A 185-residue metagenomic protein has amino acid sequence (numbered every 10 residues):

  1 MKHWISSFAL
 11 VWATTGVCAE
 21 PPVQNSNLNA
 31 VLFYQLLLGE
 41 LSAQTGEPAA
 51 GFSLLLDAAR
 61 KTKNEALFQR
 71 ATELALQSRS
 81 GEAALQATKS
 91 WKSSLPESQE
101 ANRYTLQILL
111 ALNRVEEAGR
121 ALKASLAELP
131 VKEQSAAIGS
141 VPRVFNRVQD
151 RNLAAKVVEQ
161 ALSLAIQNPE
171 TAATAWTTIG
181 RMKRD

Functional and structural regions predicted by a protein language model:
K2-A9: Sec-dependent signal peptide recognition, specifically the positively charged N-region followed immediately by
A9-A19: Hydrophobic h-region of N-terminal signal peptides that target proteins for export in Gram-negative bacteria
P21-E47, S53-D185: Alpha-solenoid helical repeat scaffolds
